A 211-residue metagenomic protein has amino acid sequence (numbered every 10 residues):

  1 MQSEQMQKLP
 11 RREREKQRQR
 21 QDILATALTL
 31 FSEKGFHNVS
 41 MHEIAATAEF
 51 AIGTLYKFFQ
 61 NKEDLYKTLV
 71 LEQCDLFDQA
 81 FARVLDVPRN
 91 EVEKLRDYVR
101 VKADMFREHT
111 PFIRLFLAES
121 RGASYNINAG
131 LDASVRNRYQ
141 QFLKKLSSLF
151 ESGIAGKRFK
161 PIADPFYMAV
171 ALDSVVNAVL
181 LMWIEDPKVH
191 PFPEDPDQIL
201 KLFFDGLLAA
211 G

Functional and structural regions predicted by a protein language model:
M1-R18, G211: N-terminal intrinsically disordered/low-complexity leader segments
Q19-L28, I44, L69-F77, L146: Generic hydrophobic, amphipathic alpha-helix propensity
D22, L30-D64, T68: Helix-turn-helix
I23-F31, K102, F203: Short hydrophobic clusters on alpha-helical segments that form packing/core surfaces in small helical domains
T68, E72, A82-P111, P165 (+1 more regions): Hydrophobic alpha-helical connector segments
D75-D78, A82-R83, I127-G156, F166-V170 (+3 more regions): Amphipathic alpha-helical packing segments from all-alpha helical-bundle domains
F106-G130, L181: Amphipathic alpha-helical segments used for helix-helix packing
I113, L117, I154-L200, G211: Hydrophobic/aromatic-rich alpha-helical bundle segments in the mid-to-C-terminal region
